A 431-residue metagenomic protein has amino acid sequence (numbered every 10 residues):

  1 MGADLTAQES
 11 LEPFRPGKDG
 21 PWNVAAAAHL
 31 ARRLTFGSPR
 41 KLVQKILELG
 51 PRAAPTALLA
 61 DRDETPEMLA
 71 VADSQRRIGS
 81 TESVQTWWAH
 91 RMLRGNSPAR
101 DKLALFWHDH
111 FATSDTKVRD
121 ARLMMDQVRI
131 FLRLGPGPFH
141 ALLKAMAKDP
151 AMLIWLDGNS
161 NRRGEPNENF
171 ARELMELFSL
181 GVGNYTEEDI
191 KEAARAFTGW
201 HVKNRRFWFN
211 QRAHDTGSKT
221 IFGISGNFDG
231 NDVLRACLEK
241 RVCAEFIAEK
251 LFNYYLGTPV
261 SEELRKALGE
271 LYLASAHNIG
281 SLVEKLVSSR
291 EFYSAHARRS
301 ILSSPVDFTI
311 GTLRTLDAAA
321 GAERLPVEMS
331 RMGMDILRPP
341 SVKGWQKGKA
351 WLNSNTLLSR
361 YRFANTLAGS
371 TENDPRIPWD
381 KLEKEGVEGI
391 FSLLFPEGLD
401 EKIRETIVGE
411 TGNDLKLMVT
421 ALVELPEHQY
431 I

Functional and structural regions predicted by a protein language model:
M1-E9, M68, V84-W88, D120-A320 (+2 more regions): Active-site substrate-binding loop specific to GH73 endo-beta-N-acetylglucosaminidase modules in bacterial autolysins
D4-F14, K18-V24, A28-S38, K240 (+2 more regions): Flexible, low-complexity segments enriched for small/polar residues
R15, D73-S74, R94, A112-S114 (+5 more regions): A ubiquitous short alpha-helical element
A26, L30-L134: N-terminal accessory alpha/beta regions
A26, L42, A53-A54, W88 (+8 more regions): Exposed alpha-helical structural elements
L30-R33, K45-I46, A54-D61, M92 (+10 more regions): Residues that form generic nucleotide/phosphate-binding pockets
L47-G50, L59, M146, L286-V287 (+1 more regions): A general structural motif at alpha-helix termini
